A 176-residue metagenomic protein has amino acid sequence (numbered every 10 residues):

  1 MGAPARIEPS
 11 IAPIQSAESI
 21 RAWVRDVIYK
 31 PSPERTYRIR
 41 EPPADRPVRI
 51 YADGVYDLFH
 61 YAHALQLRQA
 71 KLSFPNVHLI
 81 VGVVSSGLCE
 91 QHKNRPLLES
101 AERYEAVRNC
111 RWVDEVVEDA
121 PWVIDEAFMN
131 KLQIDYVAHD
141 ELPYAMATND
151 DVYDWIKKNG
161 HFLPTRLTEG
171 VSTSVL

Functional and structural regions predicted by a protein language model:
M1-V175: Nucleotidyltransferase catalytic core that binds NTPs
